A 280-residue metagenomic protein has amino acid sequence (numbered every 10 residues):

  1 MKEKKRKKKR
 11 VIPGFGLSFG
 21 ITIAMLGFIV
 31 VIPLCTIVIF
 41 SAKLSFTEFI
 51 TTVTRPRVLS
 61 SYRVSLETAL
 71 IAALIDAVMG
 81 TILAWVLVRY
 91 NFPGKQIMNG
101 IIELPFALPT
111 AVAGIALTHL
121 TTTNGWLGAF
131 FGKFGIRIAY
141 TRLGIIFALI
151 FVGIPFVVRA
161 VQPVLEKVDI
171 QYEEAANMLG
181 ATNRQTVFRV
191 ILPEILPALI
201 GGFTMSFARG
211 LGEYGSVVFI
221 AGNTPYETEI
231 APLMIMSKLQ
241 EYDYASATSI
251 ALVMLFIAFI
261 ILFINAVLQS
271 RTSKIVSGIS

Functional and structural regions predicted by a protein language model:
M1-I12: Short, Lys/Arg-rich, polar N-terminal cytosolic tail immediately upstream of the first transmembrane signal-anchor
R10-S45, T54-E166, V190-G215, M236-Q240 (+1 more regions): Membrane-water interface segments at the C-terminal ends of transmembrane alpha-helices in multi-pass inner-membrane
T47-V53, I220-A221: Hydrophobic alpha-helical transmembrane segments of membrane transport/permease proteins and related membrane-embedded
H119, S216-Y242, G278-S280: Glycine-rich helix-loop "coupling/hinge" segments at transmembrane-helix boundaries in multipass transporters
Q162-E174, T182-N183: Membrane-helix/interface signature in polytopic inner-membrane proteins
A175-A176, A247: Key positions in alpha-helical "signaling/recognition" and NTPase switch elements
L179-G180, P193: Glycine/proline-centered hinge or cleavage motifs at structural transition points of membrane proteins
Q269-S280: Short cytosolic juxtamembrane segments of multi-pass membrane proteins
